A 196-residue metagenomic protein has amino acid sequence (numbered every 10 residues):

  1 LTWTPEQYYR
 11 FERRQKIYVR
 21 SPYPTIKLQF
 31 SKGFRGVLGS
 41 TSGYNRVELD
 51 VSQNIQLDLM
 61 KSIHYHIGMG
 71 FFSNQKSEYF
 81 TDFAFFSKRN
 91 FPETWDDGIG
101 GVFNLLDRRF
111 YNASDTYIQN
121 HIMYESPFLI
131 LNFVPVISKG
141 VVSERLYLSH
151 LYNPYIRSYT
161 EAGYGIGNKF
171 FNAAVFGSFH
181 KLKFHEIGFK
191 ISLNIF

Functional and structural regions predicted by a protein language model:
L1-F196: Exposed, low-structure sequence patches enriched in small/polar residues
